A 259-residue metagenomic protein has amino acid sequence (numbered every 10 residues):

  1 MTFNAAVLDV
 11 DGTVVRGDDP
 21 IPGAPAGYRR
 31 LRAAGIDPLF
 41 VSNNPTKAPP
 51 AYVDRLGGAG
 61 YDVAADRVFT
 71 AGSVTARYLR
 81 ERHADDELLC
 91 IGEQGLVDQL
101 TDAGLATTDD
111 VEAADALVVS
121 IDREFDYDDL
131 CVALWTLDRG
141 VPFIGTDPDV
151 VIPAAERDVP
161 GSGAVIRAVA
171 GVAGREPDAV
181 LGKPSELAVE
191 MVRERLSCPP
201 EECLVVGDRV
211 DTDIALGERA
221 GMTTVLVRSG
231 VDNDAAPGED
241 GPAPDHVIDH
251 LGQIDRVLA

Functional and structural regions predicted by a protein language model:
T2-L8, V15-D19, P25-I36, P45-D66 (+2 more regions): Asp-based, Mg2+/Mn2+-dependent phosphohydrolase catalytic module
A71: Replace "coordinates the UDP/GDP/TDP-sugar" with "coordinates nucleotide-activated sugar donors
